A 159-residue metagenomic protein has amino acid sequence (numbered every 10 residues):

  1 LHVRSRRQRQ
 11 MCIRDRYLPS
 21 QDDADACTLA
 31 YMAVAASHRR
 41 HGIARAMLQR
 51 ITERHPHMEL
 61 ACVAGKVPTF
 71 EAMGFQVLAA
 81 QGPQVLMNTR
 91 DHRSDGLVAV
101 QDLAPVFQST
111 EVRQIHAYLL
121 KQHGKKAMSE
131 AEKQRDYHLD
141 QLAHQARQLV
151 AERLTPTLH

Functional and structural regions predicted by a protein language model:
L1-H2, M32, S37: Short alpha-helical segment immediately N-terminal to, or the first helix within, an HTH/HTH-like DNA-binding domain
L1-I13: Single conserved hydrophobic/aromatic residue that forms the stacking wall/gate of nucleotide- or nucleobase-binding
Q10, R14-S20, D25-A33: Conserved beta-strand in the GNAT
D25, I43-A44, C62, K66: Amphipathic alpha-helical interface surfaces
A30-Y31, R39, T69: Acidic/histidine-enriched, beta-strand-rich ligand/metal-binding domains
V34, R40-E53: Conserved acetyl-CoA-binding loop-helix of GNAT-fold acetyltransferases
R54-E59: Short active-site oxyanion
A61-H159: Terminal substrate-recognition subdomain of acyl/acetyltransferases
